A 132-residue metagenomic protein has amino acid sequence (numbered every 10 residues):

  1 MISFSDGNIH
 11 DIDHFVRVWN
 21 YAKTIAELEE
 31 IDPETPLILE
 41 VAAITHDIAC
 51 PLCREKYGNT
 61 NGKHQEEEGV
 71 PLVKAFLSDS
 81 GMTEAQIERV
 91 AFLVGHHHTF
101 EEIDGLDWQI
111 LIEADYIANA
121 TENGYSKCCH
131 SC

Functional and structural regions predicted by a protein language model:
I2-D6, C53-T60: Short coil/turn segments at secondary-structure junctions
S3-V16, N20-D32, T45, M82 (+1 more regions): Divalent metal-dependent phosphate-bond-processing catalytic cores, especially two-metal-ion Mg2+/Mn2+ enzymes that act
N8-D11, N59-E66: Flexible, glycine- and charge-enriched loops at secondary-structure boundaries
V18, K63-D79: An active-site-proximal "capping" alpha-helix that borders the catalytic cofactor pocket
P33-T35, Q86: Membrane-helix interface segments
P36-G58, G69, A91-H98, D115: His-Asp-centered metal-binding catalytic motifs of divalent-metal-dependent phosphohydrolases/nucleases
E84-A91: Active-site-proximal substrate-binding core of FAD-dependent oxidoreductases
